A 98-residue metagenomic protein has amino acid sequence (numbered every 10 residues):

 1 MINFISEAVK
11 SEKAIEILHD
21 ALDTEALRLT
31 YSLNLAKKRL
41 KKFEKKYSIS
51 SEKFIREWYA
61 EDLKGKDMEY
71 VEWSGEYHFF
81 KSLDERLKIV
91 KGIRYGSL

Functional and structural regions predicted by a protein language model:
M1-K53, E85-L98: Small, basic N-terminal interaction modules of short regulatory proteins
E57-S74, H78: Short, glycine/alanine-rich amphipathic alpha-helical segment that often forms an alpha-turn-alpha hairpin
S74-V90: Amphipathic alpha-helical coiled-coil segments
